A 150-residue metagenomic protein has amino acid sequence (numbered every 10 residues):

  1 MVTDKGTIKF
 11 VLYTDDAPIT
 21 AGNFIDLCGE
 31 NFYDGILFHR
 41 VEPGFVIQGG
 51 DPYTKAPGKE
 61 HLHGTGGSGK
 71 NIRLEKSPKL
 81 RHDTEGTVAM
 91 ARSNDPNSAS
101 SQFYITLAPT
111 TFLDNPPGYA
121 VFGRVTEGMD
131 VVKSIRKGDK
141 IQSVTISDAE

Functional and structural regions predicted by a protein language model:
M1-E150: Cyclophilin-like peptidyl-prolyl cis-trans isomerases
